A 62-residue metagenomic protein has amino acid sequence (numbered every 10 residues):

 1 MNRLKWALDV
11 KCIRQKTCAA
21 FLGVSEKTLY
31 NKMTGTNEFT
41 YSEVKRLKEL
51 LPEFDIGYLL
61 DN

Functional and structural regions predicted by a protein language model:
M1-I13, F21: A short, Lys/Arg-rich alpha-helix, primarily the initiator
A20, E49: Alpha-helical residues within the helix-turn-helix
V24-E38: Recognition helix of helix-turn-helix/homeodomain-like DNA-binding domains that insert into the DNA major groove
Y30-N31, K45, L60: Key DNA-contacting residues within the recognition helix of helix-turn-helix
T36-K48: Short, basic-rich loop-to-helix N-cap that marks the start of a DNA-contacting helix
P52-N62: Short C-terminal boundary/hinge segments that cap the last helix of small helical domains
